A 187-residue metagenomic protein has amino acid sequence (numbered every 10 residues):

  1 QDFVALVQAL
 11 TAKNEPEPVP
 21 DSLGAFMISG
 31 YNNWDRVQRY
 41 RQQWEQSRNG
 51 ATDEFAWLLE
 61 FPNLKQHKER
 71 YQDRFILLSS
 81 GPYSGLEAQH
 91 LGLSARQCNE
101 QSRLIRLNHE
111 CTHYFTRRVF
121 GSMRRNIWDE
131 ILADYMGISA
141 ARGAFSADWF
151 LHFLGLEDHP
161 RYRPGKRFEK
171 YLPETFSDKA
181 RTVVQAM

Functional and structural regions predicted by a protein language model:
Q1-N99: Active-site scaffold of zinc-dependent metalloenzymes
Y71, N126-E130: Active-site-proximal structural scaffolding
S94-S102, F120-I127: Short, solvent-exposed segments of well-ordered alpha helices
Q101-R118, E130: Active-site recognition of the HExxH zinc-binding catalytic motif
C111-R125, A140-F145: Catalytic Zn2+-binding segment of zinc metalloproteases
M136-G137: Buried hydrophobic packing segments
G143-M187: Long, well-structured alpha-helical subdomains associated with metal-dependent extracellular/ecto-lumenal hydrolases
